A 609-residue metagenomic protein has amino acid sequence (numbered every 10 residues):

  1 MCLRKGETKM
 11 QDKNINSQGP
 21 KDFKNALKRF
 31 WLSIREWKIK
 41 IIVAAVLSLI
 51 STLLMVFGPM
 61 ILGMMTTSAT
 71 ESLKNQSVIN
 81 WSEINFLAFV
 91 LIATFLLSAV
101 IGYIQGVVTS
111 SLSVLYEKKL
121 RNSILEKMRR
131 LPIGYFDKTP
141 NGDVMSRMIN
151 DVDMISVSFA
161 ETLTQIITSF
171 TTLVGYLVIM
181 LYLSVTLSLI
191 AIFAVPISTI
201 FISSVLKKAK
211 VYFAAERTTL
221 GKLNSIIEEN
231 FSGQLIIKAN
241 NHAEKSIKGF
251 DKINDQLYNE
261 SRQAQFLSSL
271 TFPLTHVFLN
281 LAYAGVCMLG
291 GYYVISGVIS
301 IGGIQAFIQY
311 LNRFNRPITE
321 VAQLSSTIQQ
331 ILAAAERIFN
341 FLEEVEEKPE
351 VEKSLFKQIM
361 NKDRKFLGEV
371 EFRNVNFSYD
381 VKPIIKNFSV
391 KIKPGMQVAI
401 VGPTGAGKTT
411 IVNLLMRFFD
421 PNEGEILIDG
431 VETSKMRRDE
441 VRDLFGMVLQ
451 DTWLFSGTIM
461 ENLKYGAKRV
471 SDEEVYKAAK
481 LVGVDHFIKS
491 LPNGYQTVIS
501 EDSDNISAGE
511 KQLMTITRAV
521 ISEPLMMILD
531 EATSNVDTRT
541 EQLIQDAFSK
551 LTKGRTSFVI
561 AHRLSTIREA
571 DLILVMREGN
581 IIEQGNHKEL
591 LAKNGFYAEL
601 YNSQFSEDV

Functional and structural regions predicted by a protein language model:
C2-K5, F356-V609: ABC-type nucleotide-binding domain
L3-R4, I41-I101, Y182-T186, G297-I301: Transmembrane helix-loop-helix hairpins at lipid-water interfaces of multipass membrane proteins, especially the type-1
N16-G19, F23, V46-L47, L54-T67 (+13 more regions): Juxtamembrane helix-loop junctions of ABC transporter transmembrane domains
F23-K38, V144: A short amphipathic helical element positioned immediately N-terminal to and/or at the very start of a transmembrane
W31, R35-I39, I133-G134, V152-F159 (+8 more regions): An intracellular "coupling" helix at the cytosolic face of ABC transporter transmembrane type-1 domains
R35, V46, I101, S113 (+4 more regions): Hydrophobic alpha-helical transmembrane segments of ABC transporter permease domains
E71-N75, I179-F193, Q263-R337, F341-L342: Helix-loop-helix
M128, F250, I338, F372: Conserved catalytic Walker-motif region of ABC-type ATPase nucleotide-binding domains
